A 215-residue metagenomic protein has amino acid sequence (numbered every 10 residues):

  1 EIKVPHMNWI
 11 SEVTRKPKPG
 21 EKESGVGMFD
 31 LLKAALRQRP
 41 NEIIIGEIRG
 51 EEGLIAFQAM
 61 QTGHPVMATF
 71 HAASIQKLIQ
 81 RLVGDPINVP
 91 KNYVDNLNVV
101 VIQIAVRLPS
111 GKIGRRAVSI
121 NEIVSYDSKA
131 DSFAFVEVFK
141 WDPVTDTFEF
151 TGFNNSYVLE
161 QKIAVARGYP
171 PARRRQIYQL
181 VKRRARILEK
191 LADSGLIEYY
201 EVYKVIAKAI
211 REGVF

Functional and structural regions predicted by a protein language model:
E1-V106: Switch/coupling sub-region of P-loop NTPases
K3, K16-K18, K22, K33 (+10 more regions): Context-gated lysine
V99-L188: Conserved P-loop NTPase
Q176-F215: Terminal-proximal interaction/regulatory segments of ATP-powered molecular machines
